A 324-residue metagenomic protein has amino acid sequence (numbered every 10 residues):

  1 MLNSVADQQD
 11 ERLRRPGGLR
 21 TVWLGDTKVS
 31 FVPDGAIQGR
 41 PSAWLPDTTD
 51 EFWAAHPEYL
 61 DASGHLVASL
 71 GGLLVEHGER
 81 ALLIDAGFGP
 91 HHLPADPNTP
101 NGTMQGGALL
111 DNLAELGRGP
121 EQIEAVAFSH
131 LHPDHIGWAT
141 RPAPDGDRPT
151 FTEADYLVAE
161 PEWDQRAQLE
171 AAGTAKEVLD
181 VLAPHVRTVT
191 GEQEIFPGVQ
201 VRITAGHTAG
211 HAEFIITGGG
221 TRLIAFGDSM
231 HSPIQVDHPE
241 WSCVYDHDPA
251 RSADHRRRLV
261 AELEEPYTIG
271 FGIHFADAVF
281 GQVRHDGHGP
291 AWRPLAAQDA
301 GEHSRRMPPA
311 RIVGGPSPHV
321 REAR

Functional and structural regions predicted by a protein language model:
L2-S4, D50-D61, E194-V199: Short Pro/Gly-enriched beta-strand edge/turn motifs at strand-loop
D7, N101-R118, Q122, R141 (+3 more regions): Metallo-beta-lactamase
P16-E115, E213-S232: Conserved beta-strand hairpin/beta-sheet module of binuclear metal-dependent hydrolase folds, prominently
D34-G35, A86-G89, L131, P161-E162 (+3 more regions): Active-site metal-binding loops of divalent metal-dependent hydrolases
L82-I84, A127, Y156, L223-A225 (+1 more regions): Residue-level marker for buried hydrophobic side chains located in beta-strands that build the well-ordered beta-sheet
G102-D111, G220-G315, H319-R324: Cap/insert and terminal regions of metallo-dependent hydrolase folds
I123-D134: Metallo-beta-lactamase
I136-G146, Q282-V283: Metal-dependent catalytic neighborhoods of phosphoester/phosphodiester hydrolases
